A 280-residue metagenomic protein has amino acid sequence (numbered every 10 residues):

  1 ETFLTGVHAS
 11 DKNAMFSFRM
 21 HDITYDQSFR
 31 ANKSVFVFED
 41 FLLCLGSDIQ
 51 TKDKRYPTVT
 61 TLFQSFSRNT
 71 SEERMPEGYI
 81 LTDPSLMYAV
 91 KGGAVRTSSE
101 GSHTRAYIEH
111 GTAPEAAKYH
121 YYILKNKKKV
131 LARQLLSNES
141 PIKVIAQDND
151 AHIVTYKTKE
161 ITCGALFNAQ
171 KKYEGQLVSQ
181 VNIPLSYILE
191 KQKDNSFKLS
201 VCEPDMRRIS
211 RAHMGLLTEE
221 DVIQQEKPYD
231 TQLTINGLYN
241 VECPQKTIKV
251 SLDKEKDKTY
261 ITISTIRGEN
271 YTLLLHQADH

Functional and structural regions predicted by a protein language model:
E1-E73, P84: Catalytic and substrate-binding regions of extracellular carbohydrate-active enzymes, especially polysaccharide lyases
T5-D26, A89-C163, Y173, R207-R208: Accessory, solvent-exposed terminal regions and/or long lumenal/extracellular loops of proteins
S10-K12, F38-F41, K54, A113-E115 (+3 more regions): Solvent-exposed loop and beta-edge segments used for protein-protein assembly and interaction
M15, F41-C44, A116-H120, S196-K198 (+2 more regions): Intrinsic-disorder/low-complexity, polar/charged segments enriched in Ser/Thr/Lys/Arg/Asp/Glu/Gln
Q27-S34, R105-Y107, N182-I183, S200: Active-site-adjacent structural elements in folded domains
K33-F36, G78-T97, T162-A169, L185-E190: Broad, structure-driven detector of short, well-ordered beta-strand segments within folded domains
S71-E109, P228, Q232-L252: Trp/Gly-enriched beta-strand surface patches
N126-H280: Non-catalytic terminal regions with compositionally biased, polar/charged low complexity
